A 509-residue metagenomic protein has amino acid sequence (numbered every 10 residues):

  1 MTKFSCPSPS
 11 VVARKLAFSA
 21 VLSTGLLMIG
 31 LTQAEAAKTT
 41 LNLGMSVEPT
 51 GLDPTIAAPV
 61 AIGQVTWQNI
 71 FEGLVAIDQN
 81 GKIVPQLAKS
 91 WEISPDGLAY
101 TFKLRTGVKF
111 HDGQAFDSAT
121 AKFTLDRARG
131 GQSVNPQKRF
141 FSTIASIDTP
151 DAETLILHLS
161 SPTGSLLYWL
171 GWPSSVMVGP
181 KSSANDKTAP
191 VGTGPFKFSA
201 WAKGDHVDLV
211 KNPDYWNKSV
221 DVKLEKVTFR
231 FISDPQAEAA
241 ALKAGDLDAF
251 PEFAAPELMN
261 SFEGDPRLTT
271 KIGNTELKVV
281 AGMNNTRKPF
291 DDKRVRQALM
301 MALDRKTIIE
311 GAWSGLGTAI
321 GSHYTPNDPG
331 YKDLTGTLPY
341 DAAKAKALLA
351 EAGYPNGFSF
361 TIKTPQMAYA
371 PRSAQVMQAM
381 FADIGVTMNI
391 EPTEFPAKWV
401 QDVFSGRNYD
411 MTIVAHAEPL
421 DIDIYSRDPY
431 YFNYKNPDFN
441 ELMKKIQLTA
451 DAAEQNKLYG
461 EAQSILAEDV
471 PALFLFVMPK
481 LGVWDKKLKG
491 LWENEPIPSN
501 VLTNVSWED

Functional and structural regions predicted by a protein language model:
S23, T39-N42, A202, H206 (+5 more regions): Detector for C-terminal structural segments
N42, D117-T124, A152-H158, G194-P195 (+8 more regions): Alpha-helical secondary-structure segments
G44-P95, D126, V191-G192: N-terminal lobe/hinge region of extracytoplasmic solute-binding protein
V47-Q64, L87-A88, Q114, P136-Q137 (+4 more regions): A structural "hinge/loop" feature
K82, T163, Y168-V222, K226-T228 (+4 more regions): Gly/Pro-rich hinge or "lid" segments in bacterial periplasmic/extracellular proteins
K89-V134, P150, I156, P289: Aromatic- and charge-enriched surface segment that lines or borders ligand/interaction sites
K103, Q137-G179, A200-A202: Surface-exposed binding/hinge segments that line and control ligand-binding clefts or catalytic entry sites
A184, D214-N260, Q378, T387: Ligand-site clamp/hinge motif
